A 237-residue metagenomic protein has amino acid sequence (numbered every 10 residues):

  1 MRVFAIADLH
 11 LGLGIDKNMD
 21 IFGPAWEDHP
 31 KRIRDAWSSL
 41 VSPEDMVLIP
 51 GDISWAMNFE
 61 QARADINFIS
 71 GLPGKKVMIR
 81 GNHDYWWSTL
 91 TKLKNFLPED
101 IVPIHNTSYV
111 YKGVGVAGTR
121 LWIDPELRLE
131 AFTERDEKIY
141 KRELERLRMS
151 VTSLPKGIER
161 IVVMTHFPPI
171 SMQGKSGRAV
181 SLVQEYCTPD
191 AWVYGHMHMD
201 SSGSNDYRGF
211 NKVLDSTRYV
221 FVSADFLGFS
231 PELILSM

Functional and structural regions predicted by a protein language model:
R2, I15-Y111, K175-T188, G209 (+2 more regions): Core catalytic region of metal-dependent phosphoesterases/phosphodiesterases, especially metallo-beta-lactamase-like
R2-D8: Short, hydrophobic/glycine-enriched beta-strand segments
V3, M46, V114-G115, R160-V162 (+1 more regions): Structural motif
D8, G51-D52, G81-N82, H166 (+1 more regions): Active-site glycine-centered loops adjacent to acidic/histidine catalytic or metal-binding residues that shape
L9-G12, W87-R178, L182: Conserved catalytic scaffold of divalent metal-dependent phosphoesterases
A56-M57, I170-Q173, S201: Short, solvent-exposed loop/turn segments at secondary-structure junctions
C187-D206, D225-F226: Short, flexible loop segments at boundaries between secondary-structure elements
T217-M237: Short, basic/aromatic-enriched C-terminal tail that caps enzymatic domains
